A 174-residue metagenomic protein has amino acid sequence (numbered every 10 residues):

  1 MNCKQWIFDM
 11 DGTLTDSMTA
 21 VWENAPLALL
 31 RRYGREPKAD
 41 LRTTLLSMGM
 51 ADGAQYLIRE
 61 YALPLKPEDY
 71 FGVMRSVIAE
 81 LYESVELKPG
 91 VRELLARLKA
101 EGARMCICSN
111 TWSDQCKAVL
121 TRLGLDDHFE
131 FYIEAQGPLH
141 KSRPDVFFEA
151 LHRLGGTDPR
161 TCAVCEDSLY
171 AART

Functional and structural regions predicted by a protein language model:
M1-T43: Active-site neighborhood of HAD-like aspartate-dependent phosphohydrolases
N2, A79-I107, K117, P144: Short, acidic loop-to-helix structural element flanking the phosphoryl-transfer center in phosphate-processing enzymes
N24, G53, G90, Q115-A118 (+1 more regions): Phosphate- and divalent-cation-binding pockets in alpha/beta enzyme and binding domains that engage nucleotide-derived
P26-L30, G49-L63, V119, A150-L151: Helix-loop "lid/cap" segments that line or gate small-molecule binding pockets
Y33-T44, L63-G72, D127-H128, P159: Short, surface-exposed acidic
E36, Y56-E93: Metal-dependent phosphoesterase signature
S84, C106, W112-A163, L169-R173: Substrate-recognition "cap/lid" segment bordering the active-site pocket of phosphatases
